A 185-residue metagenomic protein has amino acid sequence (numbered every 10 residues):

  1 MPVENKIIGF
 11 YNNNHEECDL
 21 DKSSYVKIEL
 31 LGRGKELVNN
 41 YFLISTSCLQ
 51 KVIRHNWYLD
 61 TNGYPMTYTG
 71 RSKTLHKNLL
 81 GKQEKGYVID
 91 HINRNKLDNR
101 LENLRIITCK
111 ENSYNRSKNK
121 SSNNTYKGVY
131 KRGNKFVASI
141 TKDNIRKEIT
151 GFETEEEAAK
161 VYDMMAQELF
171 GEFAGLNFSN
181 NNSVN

Functional and structural regions predicted by a protein language model:
M1-I89, R94-S183: Conserved recognition-core residues within compact binding domains
